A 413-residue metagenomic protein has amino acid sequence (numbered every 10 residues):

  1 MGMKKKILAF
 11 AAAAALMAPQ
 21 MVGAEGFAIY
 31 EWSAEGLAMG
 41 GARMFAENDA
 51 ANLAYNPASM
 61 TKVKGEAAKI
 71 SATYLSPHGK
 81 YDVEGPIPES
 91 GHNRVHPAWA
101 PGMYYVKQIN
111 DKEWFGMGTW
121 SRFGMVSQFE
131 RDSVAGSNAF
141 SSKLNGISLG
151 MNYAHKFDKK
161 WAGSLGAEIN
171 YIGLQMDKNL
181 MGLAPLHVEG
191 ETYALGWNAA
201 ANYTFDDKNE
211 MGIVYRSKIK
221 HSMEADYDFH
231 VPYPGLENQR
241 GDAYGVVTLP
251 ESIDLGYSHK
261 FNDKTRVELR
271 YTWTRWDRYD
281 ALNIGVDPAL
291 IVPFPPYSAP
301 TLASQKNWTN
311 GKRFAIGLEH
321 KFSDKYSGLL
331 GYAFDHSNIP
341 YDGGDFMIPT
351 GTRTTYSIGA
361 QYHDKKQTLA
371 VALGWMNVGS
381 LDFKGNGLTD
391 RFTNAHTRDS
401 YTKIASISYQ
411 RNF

Functional and structural regions predicted by a protein language model:
G2-G23: Gram-negative bacterial Sec-dependent N-terminal signal peptides
A14-M17, K62, W161: Charged, amphipathic alpha-helical interaction segments
G23-L37, M44, V83-S90, A98-F413: Outer-membrane beta-barrel porins/channels
A28-R43, T61-G79: Transmembrane beta-strand segments of Gram-negative outer membrane beta-barrel proteins
A50: Short catalytic helix/loop segments, enriched in acidic residues and glycine and frequently bearing histidine
L53-A58: N-terminal periplasmic accessory domains that precede and gate Gram-negative outer-membrane beta-barrel machines
N93: Conserved active-site "lid/cap" helical segment
